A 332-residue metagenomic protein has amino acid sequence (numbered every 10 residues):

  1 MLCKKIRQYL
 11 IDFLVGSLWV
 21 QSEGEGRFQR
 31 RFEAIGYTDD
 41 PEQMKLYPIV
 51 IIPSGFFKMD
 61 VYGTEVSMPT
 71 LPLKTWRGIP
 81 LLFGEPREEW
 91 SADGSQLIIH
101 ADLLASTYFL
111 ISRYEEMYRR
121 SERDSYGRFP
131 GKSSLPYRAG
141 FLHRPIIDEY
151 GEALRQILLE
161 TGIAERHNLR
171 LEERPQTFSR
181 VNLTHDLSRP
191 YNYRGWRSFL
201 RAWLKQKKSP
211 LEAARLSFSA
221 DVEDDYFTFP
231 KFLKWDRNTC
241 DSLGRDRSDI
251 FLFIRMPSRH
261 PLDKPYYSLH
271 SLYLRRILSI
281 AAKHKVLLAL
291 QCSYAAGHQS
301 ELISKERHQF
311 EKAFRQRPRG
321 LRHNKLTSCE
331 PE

Functional and structural regions predicted by a protein language model:
M1-L269: Terminal accessory/targeting
R7, S17, Q21-R31, Y294-E332: Catalytic domains of cell-wall/extracellular-matrix polysaccharide-remodeling enzymes, centered on de-N-acetylation
D102, H143, Y273-R276, T327: General structural signal for secondary-structure boundaries
E160-A164, R237-S248, I280-L287, H308-R317: Secondary-structure boundary elements
V181-H185, I250-L252, L288-C292, R319-H323: Hydrophobic faces of well-ordered beta-strands that scaffold small-molecule active sites in alpha/beta enzyme cores
W203-P210, L269-A289, Q316: Acidic, His- and aromatic-enriched active-site or binding-groove loops in soluble protein domains that engage sugars
E223-F229, S258-L272, S293-S304, R322-P331: Acidic-and-aromatic substrate-binding clefts and catalytic sites of carbohydrate-active enzymes
F229-K234, H270-K283, L302, E306-H308 (+2 more regions): Histidine/acidic residue-rich metal-binding segments in metalloenzymes
